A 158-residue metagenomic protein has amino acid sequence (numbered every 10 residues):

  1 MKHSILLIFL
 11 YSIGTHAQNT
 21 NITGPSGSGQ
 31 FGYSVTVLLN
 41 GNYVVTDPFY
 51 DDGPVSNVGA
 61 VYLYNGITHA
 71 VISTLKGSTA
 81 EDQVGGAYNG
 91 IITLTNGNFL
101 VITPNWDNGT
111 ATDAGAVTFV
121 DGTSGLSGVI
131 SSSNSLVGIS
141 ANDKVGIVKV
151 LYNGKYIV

Functional and structural regions predicted by a protein language model:
H3-I13: Sec-dependent N-terminal signal peptides
T15-V158: Conserved beta-strand/short-helix segments that make up beta-rich extracellular adhesion/recognition modules
